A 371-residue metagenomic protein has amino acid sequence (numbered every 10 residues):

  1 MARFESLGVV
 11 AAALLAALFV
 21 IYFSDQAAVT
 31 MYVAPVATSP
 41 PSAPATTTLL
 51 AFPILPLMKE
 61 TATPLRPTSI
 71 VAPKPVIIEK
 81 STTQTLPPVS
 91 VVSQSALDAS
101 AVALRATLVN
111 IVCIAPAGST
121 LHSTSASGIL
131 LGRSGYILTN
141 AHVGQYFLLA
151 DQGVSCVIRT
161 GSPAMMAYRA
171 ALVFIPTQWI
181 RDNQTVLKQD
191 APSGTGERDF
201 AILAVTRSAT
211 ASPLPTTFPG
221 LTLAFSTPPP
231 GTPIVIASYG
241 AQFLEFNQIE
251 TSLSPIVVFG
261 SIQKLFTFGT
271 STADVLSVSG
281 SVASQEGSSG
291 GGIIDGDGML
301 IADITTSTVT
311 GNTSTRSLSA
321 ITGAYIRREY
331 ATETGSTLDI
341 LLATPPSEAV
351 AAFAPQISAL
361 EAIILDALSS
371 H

Functional and structural regions predicted by a protein language model:
M1-A12: N-terminal Sec-pathway targeting helices
D25, A191, A201, I326 (+1 more regions): PDZ/PDZ-like groove recognition
M31-V89: Ser/Thr-rich, Proline-interspersed low-complexity disordered segments
S93-L97, V112-S134, N140, S317: A conserved glycine-rich beta-strand in the N-terminal activation segment of trypsin-fold
A103-L108, S123-A126, G132-S134, L138-N140 (+6 more regions): Extracytoplasmic
L104-L121, T206-G220, E245-I340: Active-site region of chymotrypsin-like
G132-T195: Catalytic-histidine neighborhood of serine endopeptidases, predominantly the chymotrypsin-like S1/PA family
F147, N183-G194, A204-S252: Active-site substrate-binding loop(s) of clan PA
